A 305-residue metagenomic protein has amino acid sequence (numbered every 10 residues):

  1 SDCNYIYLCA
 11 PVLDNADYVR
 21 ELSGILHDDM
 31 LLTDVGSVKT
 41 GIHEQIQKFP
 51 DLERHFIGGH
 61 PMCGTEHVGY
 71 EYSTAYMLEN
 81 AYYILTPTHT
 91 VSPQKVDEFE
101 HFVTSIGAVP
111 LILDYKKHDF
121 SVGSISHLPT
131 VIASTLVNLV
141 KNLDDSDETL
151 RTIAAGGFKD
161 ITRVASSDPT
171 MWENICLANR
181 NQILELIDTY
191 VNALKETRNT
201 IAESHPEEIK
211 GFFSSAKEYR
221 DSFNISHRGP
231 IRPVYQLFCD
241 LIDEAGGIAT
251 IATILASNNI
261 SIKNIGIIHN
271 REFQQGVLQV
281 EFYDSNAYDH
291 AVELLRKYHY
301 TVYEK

Functional and structural regions predicted by a protein language model:
S1-Y5, L13-I25: Conserved N-terminal Rossmann-fold NAD(P) cofactor-binding segment
I6-Y7, T33: N-terminal Rossmann-like NAD(P) cofactor-binding module of classical short-chain dehydrogenase/reductase
C9-P11, G36, P87: Glycine-rich, N-terminal phosphate-binding loop of Rossmann-like dinucleotide-binding domains
Y18-Y70: Rossmann-like NAD(P)(H) cofactor-binding subdomain of soluble oxidoreductases
H55-S92: Active-site capping/gating segments
M77-V164: Internal alpha-helical scaffold of NAD(P)-dependent oxidoreductase catalytic cores
S146-A216: Interdomain hinge/lid region at the active-site interface of Rossmann-like NAD(P)-dependent oxidoreductases
Y219-K305: A conserved regulatory-domain signal marking ACT and ACT-like small-molecule sensing domains and adjacent regulatory
